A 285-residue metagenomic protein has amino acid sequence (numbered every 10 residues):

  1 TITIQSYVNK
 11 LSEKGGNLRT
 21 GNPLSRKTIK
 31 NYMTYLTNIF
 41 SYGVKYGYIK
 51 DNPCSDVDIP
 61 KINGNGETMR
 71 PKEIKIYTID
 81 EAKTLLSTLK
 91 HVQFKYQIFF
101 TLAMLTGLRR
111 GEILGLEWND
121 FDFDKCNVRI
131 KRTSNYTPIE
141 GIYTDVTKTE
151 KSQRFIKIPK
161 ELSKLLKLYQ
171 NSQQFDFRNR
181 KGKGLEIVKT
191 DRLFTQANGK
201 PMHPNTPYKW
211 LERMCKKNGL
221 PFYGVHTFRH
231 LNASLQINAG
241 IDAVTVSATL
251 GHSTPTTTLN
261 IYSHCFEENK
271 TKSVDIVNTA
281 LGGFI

Functional and structural regions predicted by a protein language model:
T1-Y46, P201-T206, P221-G224: N-terminal core-binding DNA-recognition domain of tyrosine site-specific recombinases/integrases
G15-L18, S87-Y96, T106, I156 (+3 more regions): Short, basic (Lys/Arg/His-rich) helix/loop patches that form interaction surfaces in the mid-to-C-terminal regions
N22-R26, K30, G43-K45, I49-D51 (+6 more regions): Basic, Lys/Arg- and aromatic-enriched nucleic-acid-binding interface segment
V44-S55, F123-K125, R132, L166-G182 (+1 more regions): Proline-centered turn/helix-capping motifs that create local helix->coil transitions or kinks
D120-N127, I241-S263: Short, polar N-cap/turn motifs at the start of nucleic acid-interacting alpha helices
K125, P138, I142-Q153, K157-L162 (+5 more regions): C-terminal secondary-structure termini that scaffold catalytic or DNA-interacting sites
S134-Y136, L250-I276: Catalytic-site neighborhood detector that most strongly recognizes the C-terminal catalytic loop/helix of tyrosine
